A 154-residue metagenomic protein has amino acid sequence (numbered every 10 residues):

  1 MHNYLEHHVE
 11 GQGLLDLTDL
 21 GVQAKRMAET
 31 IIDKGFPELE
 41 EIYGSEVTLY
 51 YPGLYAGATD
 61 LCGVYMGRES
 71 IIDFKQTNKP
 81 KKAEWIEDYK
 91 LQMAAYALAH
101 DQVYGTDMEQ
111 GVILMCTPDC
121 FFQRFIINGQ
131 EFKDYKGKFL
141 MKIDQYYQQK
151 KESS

Functional and structural regions predicted by a protein language model:
M1-A56: Metal-dependent nuclease catalytic cores that hydrolyze phosphodiester bonds in DNA/RNA, characterized by
Y43-K150: Mg2+/Mn2+-dependent nuclease catalytic core
E152-S154: Acidic, carboxylate-rich catalytic segments that either coordinate divalent cations
